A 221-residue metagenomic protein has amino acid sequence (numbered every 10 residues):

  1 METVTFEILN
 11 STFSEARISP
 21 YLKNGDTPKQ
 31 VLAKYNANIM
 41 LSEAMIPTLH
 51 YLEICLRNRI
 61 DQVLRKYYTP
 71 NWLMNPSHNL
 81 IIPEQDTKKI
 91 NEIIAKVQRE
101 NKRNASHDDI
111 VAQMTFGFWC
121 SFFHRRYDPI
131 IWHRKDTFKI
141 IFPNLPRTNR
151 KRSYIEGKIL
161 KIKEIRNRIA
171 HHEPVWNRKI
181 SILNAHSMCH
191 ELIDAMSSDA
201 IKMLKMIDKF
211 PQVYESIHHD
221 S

Functional and structural regions predicted by a protein language model:
M1-S221: Amphipathic alpha-helical interface elements
